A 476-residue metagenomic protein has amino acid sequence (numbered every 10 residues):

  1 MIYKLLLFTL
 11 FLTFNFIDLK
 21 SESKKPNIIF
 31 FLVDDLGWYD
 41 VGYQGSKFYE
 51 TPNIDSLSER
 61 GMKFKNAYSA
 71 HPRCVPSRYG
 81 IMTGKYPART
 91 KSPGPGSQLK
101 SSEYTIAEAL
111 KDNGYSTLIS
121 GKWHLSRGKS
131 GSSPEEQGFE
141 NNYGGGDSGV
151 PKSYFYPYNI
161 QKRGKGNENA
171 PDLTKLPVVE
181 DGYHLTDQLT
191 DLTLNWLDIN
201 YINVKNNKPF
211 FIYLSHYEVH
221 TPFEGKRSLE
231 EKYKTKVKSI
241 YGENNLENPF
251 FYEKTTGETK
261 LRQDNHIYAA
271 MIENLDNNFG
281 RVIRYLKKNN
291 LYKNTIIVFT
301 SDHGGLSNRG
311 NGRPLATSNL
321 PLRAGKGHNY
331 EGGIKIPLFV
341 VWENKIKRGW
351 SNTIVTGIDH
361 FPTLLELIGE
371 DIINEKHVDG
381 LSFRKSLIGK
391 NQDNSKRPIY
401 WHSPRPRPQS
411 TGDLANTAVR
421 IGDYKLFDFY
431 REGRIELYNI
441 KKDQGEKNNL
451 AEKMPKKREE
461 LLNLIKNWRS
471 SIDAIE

Functional and structural regions predicted by a protein language model:
I2, L19-E436, Q444-E476: Formylglycine-dependent sulfatase
K4-T13: Sec-dependent N-terminal signal peptides
